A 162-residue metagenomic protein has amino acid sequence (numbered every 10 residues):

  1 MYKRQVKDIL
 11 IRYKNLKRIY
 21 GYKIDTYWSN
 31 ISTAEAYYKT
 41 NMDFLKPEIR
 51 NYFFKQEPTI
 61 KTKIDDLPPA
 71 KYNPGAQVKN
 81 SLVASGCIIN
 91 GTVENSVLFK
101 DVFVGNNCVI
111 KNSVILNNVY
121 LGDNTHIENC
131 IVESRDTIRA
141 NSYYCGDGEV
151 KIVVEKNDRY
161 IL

Functional and structural regions predicted by a protein language model:
K3-L162: Left-handed beta-helix
